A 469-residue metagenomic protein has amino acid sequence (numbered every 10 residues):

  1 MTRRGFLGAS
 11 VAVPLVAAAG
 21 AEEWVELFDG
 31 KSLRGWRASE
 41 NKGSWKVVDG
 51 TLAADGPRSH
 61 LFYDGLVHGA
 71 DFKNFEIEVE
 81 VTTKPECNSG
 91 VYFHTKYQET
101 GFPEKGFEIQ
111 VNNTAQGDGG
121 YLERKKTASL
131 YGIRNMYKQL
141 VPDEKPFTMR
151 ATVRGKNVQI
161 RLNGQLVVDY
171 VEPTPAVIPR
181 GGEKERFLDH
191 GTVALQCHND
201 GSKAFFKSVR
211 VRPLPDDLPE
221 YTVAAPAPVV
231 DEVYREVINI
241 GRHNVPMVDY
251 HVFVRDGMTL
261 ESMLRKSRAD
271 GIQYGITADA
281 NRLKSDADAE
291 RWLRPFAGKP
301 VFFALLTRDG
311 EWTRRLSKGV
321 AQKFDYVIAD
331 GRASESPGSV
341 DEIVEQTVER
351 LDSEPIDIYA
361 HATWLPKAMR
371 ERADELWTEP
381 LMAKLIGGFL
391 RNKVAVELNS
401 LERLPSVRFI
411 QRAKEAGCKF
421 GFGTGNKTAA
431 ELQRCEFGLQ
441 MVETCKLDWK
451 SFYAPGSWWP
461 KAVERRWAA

Functional and structural regions predicted by a protein language model:
M1-V13: N-terminal secretory signal peptides and thylakoid transit peptides that target proteins across membranes
A12-G20: Hydrophobic h-region of N-terminal signal peptides that target proteins for export in Gram-negative bacteria
A21-D231: Carbohydrate-interacting regions of secretory-pathway proteins
E108-V111, G275-I276, E397: Structural recognition of the beta-strand scaffold that forms the well-ordered cores of secreted hydrolase catalytic
V229-E311, P366-E375, K384, G423 (+1 more regions): An N-terminally biased module of ancient metal coordination in phosphate/nucleic-acid-related enzymes
V229-H243, G319, R372-A469: Charged catalytic cores and adjacent phosphate/nucleic-acid-binding surfaces used for phosphate/nucleic-acid chemistry
H251, V327, H361, V396 (+1 more regions): Divalent metal-coordination and catalytic microenvironments
D286-R391, E443, L447, W467-A469: Extended substrate/RNA-proximal surfaces in nucleic-acid metabolism proteins
